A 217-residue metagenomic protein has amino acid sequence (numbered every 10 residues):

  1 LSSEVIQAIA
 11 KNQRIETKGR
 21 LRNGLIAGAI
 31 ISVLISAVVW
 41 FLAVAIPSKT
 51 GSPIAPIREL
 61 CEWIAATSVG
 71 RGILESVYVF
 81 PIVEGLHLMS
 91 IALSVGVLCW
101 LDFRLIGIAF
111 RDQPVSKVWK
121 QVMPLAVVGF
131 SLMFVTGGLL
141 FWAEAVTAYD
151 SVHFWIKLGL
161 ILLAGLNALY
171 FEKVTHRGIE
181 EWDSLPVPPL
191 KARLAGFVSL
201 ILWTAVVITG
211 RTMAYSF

Functional and structural regions predicted by a protein language model:
S2-F217: Polytopic transmembrane helical bundles with strong interfacial aromatic enrichment
